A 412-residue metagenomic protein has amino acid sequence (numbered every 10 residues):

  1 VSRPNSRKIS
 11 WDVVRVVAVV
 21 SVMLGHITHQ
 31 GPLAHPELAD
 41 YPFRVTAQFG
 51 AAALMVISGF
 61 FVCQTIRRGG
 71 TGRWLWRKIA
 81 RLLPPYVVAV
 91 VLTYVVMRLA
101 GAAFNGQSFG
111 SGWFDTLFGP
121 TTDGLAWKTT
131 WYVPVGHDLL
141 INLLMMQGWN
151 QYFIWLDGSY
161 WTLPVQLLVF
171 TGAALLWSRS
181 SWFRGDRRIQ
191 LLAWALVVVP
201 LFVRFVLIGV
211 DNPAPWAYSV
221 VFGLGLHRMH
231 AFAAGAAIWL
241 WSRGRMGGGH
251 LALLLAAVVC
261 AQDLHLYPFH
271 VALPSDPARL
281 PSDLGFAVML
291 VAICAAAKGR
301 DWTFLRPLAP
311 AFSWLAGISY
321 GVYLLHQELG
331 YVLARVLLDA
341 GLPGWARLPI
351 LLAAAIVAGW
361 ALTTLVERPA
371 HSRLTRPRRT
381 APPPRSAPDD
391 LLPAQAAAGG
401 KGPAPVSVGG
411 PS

Functional and structural regions predicted by a protein language model:
P4, I9-D12, V133-V288, A292 (+6 more regions): Aromatic-enriched alpha-helical transmembrane segments of multi-pass intramembrane proteins
R7-R67, A80-V90, V288-M289, I293-C294 (+2 more regions): Functionally critical transmembrane alpha-helices in membrane proteins and complexes, commonly lining
V14, V20, L54, F60-F61 (+7 more regions): Residues within alpha-helical transmembrane segments of multi-pass membrane proteins, especially transporters, ion
V17, T28, L168, E328-L329: Active-site His/Glu-centered metal-binding helix of metallohydrolases
T28, F60-R67, T93-M97, G101 (+8 more regions): Membrane-water interface at transmembrane helix exits
G31-A34, R68, R98-F109, W182-D186 (+6 more regions): Transmembrane helix-loop junctions in multipass membrane proteins, especially transporters and channels
Q48-A52, T65-I141, V169, H227 (+6 more regions): Transmembrane alpha-helical segments and their boundary/interface "anchor" motifs in multi-pass integral membrane
R368-K401, P405-S412: Membrane-proximal cytoplasmic C-terminal regulatory module of class A 7TM GPCRs
